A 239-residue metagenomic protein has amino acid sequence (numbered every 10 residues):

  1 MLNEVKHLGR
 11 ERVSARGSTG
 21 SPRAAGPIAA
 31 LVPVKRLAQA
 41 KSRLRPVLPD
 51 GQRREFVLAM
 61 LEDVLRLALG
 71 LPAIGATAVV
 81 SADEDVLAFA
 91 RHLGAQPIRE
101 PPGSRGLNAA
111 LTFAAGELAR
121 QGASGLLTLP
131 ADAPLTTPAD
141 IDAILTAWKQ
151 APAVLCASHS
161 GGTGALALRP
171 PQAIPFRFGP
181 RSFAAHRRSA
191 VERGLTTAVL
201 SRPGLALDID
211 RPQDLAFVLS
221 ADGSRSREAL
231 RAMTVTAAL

Functional and structural regions predicted by a protein language model:
K6-H7, R12-S18, P22: A cross-taxon signal for low-complexity, glycine/charged-rich
R23-L44: N-terminal nucleotide-binding beta1-loop-alpha1 segment
V57-I74: A short, N-terminal amphipathic alpha-helix
I74-P97: Acidic donor-binding segment of Leloir-type glycosyltransferases
F89-G125: Short phosphate-binding loop-to-helix
T136-S160: Conserved donor-nucleotide/metal-binding helix-loop-beta segment in metal-dependent transferases, i.e., the alpha-helix
L168-A190: Short, glycine-/small-residue-rich phosphate/pyrophosphate-handling segment
R188-L239: Conserved alpha/beta core of the MobA/IspD/sugar-nucleotide pyrophosphorylase nucleotidyltransferase superfamily
